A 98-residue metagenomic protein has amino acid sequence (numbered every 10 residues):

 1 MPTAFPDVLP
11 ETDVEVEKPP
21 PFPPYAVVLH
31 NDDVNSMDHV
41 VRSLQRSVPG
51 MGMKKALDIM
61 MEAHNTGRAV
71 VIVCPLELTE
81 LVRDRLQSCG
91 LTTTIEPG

Functional and structural regions predicted by a protein language model:
M1-G98: Terminal domain-initiation and capping elements
